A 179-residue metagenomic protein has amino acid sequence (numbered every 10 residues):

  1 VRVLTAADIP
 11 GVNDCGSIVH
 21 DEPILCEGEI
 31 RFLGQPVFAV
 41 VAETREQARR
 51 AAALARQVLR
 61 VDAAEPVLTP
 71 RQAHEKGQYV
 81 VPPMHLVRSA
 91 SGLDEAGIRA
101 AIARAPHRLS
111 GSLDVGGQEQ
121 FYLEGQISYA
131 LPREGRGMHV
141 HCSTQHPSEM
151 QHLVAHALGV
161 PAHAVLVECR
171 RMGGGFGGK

Functional and structural regions predicted by a protein language model:
V1-K179: Structural alpha/beta core scaffold segments of enzyme domains
